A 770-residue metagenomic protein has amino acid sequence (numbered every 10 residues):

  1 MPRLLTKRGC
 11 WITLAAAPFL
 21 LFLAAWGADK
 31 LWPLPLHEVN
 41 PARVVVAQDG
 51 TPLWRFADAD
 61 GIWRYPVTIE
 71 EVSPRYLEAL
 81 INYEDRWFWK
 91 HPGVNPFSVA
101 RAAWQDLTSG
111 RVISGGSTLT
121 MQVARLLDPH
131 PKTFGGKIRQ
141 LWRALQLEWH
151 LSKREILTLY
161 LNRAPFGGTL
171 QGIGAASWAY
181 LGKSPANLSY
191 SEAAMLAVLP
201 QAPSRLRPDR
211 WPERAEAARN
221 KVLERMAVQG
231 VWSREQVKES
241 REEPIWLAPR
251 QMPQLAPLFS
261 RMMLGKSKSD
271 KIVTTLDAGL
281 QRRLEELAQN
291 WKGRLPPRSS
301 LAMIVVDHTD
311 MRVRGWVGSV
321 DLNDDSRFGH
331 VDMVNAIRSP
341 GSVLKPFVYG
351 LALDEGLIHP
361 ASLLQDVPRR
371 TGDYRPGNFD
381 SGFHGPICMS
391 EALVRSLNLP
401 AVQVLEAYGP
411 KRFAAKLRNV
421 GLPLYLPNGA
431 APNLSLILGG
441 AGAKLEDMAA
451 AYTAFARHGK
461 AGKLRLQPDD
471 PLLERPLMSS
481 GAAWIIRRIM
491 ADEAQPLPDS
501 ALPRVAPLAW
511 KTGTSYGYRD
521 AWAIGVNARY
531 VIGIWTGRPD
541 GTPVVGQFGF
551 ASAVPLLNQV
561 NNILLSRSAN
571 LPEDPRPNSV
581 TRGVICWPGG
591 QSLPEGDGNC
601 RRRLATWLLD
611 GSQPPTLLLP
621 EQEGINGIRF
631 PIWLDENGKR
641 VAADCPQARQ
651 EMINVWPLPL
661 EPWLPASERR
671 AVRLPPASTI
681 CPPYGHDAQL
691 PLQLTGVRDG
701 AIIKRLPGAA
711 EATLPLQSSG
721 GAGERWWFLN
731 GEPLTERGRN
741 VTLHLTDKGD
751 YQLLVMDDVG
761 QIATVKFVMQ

Functional and structural regions predicted by a protein language model:
P2-K7, A15, W232, L508-Q770: Soluble, non-transmembrane domains of envelope/secretory-pathway proteins that act on or interact with carbohydrate
P2-P297, H308-R314, S319, V367 (+1 more regions): Juxtamembrane regions of bacterial inner-membrane/periplasmic proteins, predominantly the peptidoglycan biogenesis
L80-I81, M226, L284, M311 (+7 more regions): Active-site SXXK
W89-V99, Q171-G174, R234-Q236, R327 (+3 more regions): Short, well-structured active-site flanking segments
T108-K132, A186, P249-G265, I358-F413 (+2 more regions): Conserved catalytic neighborhood of penicillin-recognizing serine enzymes
R125-P129, N162-T169, A186, Y190-A202 (+12 more regions): Glycine-rich, acidic and aromatic/proline-enriched surface loops and short helix-turn segments that act as binding
T274-L295, V305, W316-S319, D324-M333 (+3 more regions): A penicillin-recognizing enzyme superfamily signal
R375-N378, G409-Y452: Mid-domain, small-residue-enriched loop/turn segments at the edges of structured enzyme/sensor domains
